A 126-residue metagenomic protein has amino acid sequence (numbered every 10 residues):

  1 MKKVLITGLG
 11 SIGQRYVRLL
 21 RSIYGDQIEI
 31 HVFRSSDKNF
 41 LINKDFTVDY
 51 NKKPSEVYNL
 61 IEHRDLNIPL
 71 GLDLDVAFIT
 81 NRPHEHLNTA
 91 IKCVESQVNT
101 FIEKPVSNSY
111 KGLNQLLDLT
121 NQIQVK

Functional and structural regions predicted by a protein language model:
M1-S55: N-terminal Rossmann-like dinucleotide-binding module
L20-I23, P69, L119-I123: Hydrophobic helix-cap positions at the C-terminus of alpha-helices in RecA-like/P-loop ATPase nucleotide-binding cores
Q27, S96-V98, Q122-V125: A short helix->loop->beta-strand "cap" motif at the edges of active sites that frequently abuts
E29, N59-I61, K126: Conserved beta-strand segments of alpha/beta enzyme cores
K52-L119: Beta-loop-alpha module in the N-terminal Rossmann-like domain of NAD(P)-dependent dehydrogenases, especially those
